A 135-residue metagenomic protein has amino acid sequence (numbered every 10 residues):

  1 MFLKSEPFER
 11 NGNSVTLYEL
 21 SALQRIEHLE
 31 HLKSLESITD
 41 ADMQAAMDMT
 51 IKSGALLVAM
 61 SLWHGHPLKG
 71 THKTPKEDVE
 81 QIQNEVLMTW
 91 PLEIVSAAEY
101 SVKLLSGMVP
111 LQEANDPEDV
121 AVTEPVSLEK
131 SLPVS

Functional and structural regions predicted by a protein language model:
F2-K4, Y18-S135: Short, surface-exposed, charged amphipathic helix/loop patches that serve as local interaction elements
K4-G12: Short acidic-hydrophobic surface loop/beta-edge motif
S14-T16: Short, solvent-exposed loop/turn motifs
